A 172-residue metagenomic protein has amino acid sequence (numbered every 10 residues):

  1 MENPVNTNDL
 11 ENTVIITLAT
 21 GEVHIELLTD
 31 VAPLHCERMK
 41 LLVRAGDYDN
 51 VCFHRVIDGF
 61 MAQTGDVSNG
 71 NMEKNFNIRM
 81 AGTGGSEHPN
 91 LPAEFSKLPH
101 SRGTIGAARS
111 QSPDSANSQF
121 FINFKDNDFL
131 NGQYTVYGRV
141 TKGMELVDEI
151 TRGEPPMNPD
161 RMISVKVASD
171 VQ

Functional and structural regions predicted by a protein language model:
M1-Q172: Cyclophilin-like peptidyl-prolyl cis-trans isomerases
